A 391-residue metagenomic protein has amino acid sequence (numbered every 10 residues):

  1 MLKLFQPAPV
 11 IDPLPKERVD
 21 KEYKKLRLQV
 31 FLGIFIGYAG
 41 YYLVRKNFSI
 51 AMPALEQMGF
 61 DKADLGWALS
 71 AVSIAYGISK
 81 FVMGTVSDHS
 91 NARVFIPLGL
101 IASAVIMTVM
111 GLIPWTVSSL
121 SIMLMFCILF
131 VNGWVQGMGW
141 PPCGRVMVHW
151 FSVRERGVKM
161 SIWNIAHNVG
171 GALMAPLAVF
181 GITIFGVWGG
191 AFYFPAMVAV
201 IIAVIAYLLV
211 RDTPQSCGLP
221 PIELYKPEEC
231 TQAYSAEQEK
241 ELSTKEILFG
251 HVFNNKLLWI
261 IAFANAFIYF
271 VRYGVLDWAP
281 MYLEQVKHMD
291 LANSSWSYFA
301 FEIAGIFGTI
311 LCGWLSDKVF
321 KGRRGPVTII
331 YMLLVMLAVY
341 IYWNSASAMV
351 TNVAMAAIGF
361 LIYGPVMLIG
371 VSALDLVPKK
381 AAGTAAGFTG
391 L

Functional and structural regions predicted by a protein language model:
K46, S73-F81, G171-A172, E302-I310: Residue-level signature of mid-helix packing/kink "hotspots" within the transmembrane helices of 12-pass Major
F48-M52, N255-I310, V366: Extracytoplasmic gate region of multi-pass secondary transporters
H89-L100, K318-M332: Cytoplasmic membrane-interface "Motif A"-like loop-to-helix N-cap segments of 12-TM Major Facilitator Superfamily
I101-S118, L333-A346: C-terminal ends and interior cores of transmembrane alpha-helices in multi-pass membrane transporters/permeases
I128-N168: Cytoplasmic helix-loop-helix junction between adjacent transmembrane helices in 12-TM secondary transporters
W163, H167-Q215: Helix-loop-helix hairpin linking two adjacent transmembrane segments in secondary transporters
G322-S372: C-terminal transmembrane helical hairpin of 12-TM major facilitator-type secondary transporters
K379-L391: A late C-terminal transmembrane helix in Major Facilitator Superfamily
